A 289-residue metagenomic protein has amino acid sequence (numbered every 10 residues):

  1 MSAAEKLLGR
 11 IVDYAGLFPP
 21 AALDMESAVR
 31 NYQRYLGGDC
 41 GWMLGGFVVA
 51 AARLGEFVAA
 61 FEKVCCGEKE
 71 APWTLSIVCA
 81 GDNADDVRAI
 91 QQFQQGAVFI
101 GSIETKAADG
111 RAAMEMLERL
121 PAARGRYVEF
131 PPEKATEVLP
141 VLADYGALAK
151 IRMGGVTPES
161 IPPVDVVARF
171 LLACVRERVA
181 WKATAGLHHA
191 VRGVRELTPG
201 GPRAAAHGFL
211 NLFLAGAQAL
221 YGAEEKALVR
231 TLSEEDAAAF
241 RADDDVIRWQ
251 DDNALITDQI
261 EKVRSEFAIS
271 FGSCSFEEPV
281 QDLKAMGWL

Functional and structural regions predicted by a protein language model:
M1-A113, A122-R124, V128, A219-L289: Alpha/beta catalytic barrel-like cores
A28-R34, I90, K134-A143, V167-V175: Structured alpha-helical segments in the cores of large, soluble enzyme domains
A59-F61, E115-M116, V138-V141: A short acidic, amphipathic alpha-helical/loop segment
A108, L117-P121, E133, P140-L148: Extended repeat-based interaction scaffolds and adjacent low-complexity, acidic/S/T/P-biased segments that form broad
D109, P132, V156-P158: Short, conserved secondary-structure transition motifs
G125-L142, G154: Short secondary-structure boundary segments
V138, Y145-T231: Catalytic alpha/beta core domains of metabolic enzymes, predominantly
